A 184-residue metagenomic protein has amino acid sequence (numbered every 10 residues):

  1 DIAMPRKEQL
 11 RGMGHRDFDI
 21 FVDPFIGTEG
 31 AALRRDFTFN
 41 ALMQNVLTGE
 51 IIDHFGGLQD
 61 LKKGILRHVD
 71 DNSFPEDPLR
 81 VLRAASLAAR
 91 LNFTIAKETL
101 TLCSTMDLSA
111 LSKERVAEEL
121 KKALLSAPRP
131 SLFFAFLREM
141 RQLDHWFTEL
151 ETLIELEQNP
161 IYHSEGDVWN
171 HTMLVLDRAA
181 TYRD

Functional and structural regions predicted by a protein language model:
D1-D184: Catalytic cores of the polymerase beta-like nucleotidyltransferase superfamily and closely associated nucleotide
